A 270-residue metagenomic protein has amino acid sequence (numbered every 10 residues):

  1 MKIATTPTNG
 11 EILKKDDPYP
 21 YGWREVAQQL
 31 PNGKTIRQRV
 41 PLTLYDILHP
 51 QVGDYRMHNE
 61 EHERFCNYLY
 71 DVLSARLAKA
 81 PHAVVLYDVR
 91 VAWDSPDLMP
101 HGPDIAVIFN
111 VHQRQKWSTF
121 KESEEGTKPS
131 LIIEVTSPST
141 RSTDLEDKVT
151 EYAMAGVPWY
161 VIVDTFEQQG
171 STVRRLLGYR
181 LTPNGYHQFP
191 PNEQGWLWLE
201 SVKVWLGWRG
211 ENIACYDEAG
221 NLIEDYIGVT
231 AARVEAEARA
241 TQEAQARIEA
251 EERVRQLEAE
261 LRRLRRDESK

Functional and structural regions predicted by a protein language model:
K2-R56, E63, A75, V91-P103 (+3 more regions): C-terminal interaction segment
Y70-H82: Signature of the catalytic double-stranded beta-helix
K79-A92: A short acidic/basic microdomain associated with nuclease active sites
W159-V163: Short hydrophobic alpha-helical runs that function as membrane-insertion/retention elements
